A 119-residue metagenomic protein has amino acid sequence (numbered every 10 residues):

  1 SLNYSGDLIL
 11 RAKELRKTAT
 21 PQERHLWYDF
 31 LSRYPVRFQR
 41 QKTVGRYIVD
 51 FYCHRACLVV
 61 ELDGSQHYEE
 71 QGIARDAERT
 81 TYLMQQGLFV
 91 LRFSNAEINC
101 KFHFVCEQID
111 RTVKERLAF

Functional and structural regions predicted by a protein language model:
S1-P35, R116-F119: Solvent-exposed, charged helical/coil patches that constitute nucleic-acid or partner-interaction surfaces
L15-R16, V44-K114: Basic, amphipathic alpha-helical patches used to engage nucleic acids or provide basic targeting signals, exemplified
H25, R33, T43-V44, R75: Short, conserved clusters of charged catalytic residues that mark active-site and nucleotide-handling motifs
R33-V36, H54-A56: Short glycine/proline-enriched coil/turn segments at helix->beta-strand junctions
R37-Q41: A short linear hydrophobic-aromatic micro-motif
